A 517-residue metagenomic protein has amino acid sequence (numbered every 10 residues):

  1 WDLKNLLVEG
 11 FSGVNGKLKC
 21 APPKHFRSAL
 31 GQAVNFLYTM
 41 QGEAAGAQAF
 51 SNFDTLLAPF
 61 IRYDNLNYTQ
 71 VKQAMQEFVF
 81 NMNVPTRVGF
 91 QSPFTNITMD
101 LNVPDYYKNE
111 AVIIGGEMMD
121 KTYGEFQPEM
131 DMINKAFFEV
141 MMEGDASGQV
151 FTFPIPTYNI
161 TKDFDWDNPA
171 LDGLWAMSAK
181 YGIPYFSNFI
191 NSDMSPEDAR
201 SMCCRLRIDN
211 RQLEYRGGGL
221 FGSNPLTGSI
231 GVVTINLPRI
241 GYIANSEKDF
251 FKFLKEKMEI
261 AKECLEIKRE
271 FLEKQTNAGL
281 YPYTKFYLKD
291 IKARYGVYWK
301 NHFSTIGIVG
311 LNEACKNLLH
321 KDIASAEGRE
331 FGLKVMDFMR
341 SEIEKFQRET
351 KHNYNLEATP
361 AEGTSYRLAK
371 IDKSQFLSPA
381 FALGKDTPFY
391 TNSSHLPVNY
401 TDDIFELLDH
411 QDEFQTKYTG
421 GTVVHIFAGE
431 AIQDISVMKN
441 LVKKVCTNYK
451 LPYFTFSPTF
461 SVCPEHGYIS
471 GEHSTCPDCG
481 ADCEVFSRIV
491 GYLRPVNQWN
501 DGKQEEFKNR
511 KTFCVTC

Functional and structural regions predicted by a protein language model:
W1-K300, K321, S325-D478, D482-V485: Conserved catalytic cores of very large enzyme subunits
A47, L237, K300-T305, V490-V496 (+1 more regions): Generic secondary-structure boundary/loop-capping signal
I208-N210, L311, N497: Sequence-pattern detector for short linear motifs and compositional/periodic biases rather than a specific fold
H302, G307-C315: Extended amphipathic alpha-helical segments enriched in small hydrophobics
G307-G310, G420, G491, G502: Glycine-centered flexibility sites
T459-D478, E484-C517: Intrinsic, low-complexity terminal and presequence regions
